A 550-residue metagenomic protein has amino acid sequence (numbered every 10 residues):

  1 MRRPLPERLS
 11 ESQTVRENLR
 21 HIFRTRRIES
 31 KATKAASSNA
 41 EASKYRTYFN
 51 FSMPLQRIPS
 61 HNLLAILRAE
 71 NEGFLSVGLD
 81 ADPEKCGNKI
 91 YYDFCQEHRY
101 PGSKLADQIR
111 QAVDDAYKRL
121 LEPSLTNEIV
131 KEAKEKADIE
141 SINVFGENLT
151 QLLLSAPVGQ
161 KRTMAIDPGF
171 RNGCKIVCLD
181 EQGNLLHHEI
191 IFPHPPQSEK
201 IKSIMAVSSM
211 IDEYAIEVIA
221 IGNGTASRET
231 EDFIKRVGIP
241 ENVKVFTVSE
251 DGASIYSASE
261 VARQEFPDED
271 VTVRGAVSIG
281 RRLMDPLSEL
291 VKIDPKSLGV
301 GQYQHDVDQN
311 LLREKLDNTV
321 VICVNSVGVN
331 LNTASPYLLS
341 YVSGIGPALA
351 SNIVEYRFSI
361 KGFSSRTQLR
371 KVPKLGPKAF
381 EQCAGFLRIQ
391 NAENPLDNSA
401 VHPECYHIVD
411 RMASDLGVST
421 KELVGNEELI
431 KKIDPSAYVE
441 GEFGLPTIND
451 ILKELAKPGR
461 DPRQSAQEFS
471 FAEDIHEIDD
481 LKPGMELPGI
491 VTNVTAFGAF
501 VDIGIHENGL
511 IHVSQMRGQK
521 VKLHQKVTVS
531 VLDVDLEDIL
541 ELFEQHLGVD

Functional and structural regions predicted by a protein language model:
M1-R162, E181, I204-S209, E213: Extended, highly charged clamp/arch subdomains and adjacent linkers that form or line substrate-binding channels
P4-E11, D80, D93, E97 (+17 more regions): Conserved, well-folded catalytic cores of nucleic-acid-processing and energy-transducing macromolecular machines
H21-T25, I166-F170, G224-E229, V248-I255 (+5 more regions): A glycine-rich phosphate-binding loop feature that marks nucleotide/adenosyl-phosphate handling sites
A65-A69, V77, L153-P157, T163-F170 (+12 more regions): Replace "in large, NTP-powered and nucleic-acid-processing enzymes" with "in large, NTP-powered factors and other
K85, K89-R99, S103-L121, L125 (+5 more regions): Low-complexity, acidic/Ser/Thr- and charged residue-rich accessory regions of DNA metabolism proteins
D107, E132-N143, I166-G169, A220 (+11 more regions): Conserved phosphate/pyrophosphate-binding and hydrolysis machinery centered on Walker-type P-loop NTPases, extending
E140-L153, G159-K161, R171-D317: Phosphate- and other anionic-substrate recognition elements at nucleic-acid/protein interfaces
I255, Q264-G362, P377, E381-I408 (+4 more regions): Long, highly charged, low-complexity intrinsically disordered interaction regions that mediate electrostatic DNA/RNA
